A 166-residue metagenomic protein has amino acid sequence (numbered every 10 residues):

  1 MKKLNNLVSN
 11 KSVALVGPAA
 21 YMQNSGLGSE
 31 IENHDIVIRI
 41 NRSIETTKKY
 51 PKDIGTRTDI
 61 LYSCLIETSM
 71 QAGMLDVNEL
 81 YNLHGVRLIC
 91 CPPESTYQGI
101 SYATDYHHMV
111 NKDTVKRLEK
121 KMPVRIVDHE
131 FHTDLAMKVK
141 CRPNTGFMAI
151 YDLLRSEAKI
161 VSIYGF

Functional and structural regions predicted by a protein language model:
M1-V16, A20-N33, T47-Y50: N-terminal donor/sugar-recognition subdomains of glycan-related enzymes, prototypically the membrane-proximal stem
S12, I36, R87, K159-I160: Residues at the starts of beta-strands that form the adenosine-phosphate
V13-A20, N41, F131-L153, K159-F166: Glycine-rich anion-binding loop/nest that anchors nucleotide
A20, S29-P143: Acidic/Gly/His-enriched mid-domain segments of enzyme catalytic cores or analogous surface patches that mediate
L118-K121, S156-I160: A structural motif corresponding to the C-terminal end of an alpha-helix and its immediate exit/capping segment
